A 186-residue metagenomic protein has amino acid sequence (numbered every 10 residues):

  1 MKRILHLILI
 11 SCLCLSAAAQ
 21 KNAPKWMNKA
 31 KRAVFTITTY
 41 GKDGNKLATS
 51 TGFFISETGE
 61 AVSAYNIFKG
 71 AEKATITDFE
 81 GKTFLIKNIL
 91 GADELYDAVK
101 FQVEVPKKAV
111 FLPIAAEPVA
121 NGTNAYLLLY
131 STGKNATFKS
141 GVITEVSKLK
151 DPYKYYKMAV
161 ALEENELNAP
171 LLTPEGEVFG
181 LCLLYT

Functional and structural regions predicted by a protein language model:
K2-I10: Sec-dependent signal peptide recognition, specifically the positively charged N-region followed immediately by
I10-A18: Hydrophobic h-region of N-terminal signal peptides that target proteins for export in Gram-negative bacteria
A19-A64, K73, Y96-V99: N-terminal activation segment of mature serine protease catalytic domains
A30-Y40, E104-V110, N135-L184: Active-site region of chymotrypsin-like
T36, T51, K73-T75, D97 (+4 more regions): Conserved beta-strand and immediately adjacent loop positions that scaffold enzyme active sites
G41-D43, E80-K82, E175: Solvent-exposed strand-loop boundary residues in beta-sheet-rich modules
G52-F54, I86-I89, I143, L171: Conserved hydrophobic positions within beta-strands
S56-L128, G133-T137, P152-Y155, N165: Conserved active-site neighborhood of the chymotrypsin/trypsin-like protease fold
